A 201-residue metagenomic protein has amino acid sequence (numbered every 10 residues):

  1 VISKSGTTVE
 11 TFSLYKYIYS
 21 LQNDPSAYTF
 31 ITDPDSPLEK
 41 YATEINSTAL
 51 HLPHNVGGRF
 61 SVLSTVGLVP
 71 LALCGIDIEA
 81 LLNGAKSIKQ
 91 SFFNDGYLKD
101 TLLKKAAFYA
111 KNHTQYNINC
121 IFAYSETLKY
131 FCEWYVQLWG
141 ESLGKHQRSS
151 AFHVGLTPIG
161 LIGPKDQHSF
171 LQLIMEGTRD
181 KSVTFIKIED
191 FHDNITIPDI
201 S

Functional and structural regions predicted by a protein language model:
V1-D95: Glycine-rich phosphate-binding loops that contact phosphosugars or nucleotide phosphates
I76-L82, Q90-S201: Acidic catalytic cores of enzymes that act on phosphate-bearing nucleotides/polynucleotides
